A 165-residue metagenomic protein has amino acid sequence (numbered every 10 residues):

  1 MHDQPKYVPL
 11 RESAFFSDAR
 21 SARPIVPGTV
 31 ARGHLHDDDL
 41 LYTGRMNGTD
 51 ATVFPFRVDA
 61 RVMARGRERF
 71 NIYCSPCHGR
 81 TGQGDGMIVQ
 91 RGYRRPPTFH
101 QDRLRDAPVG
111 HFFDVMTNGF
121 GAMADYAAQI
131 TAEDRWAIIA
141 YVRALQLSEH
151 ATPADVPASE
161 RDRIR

Functional and structural regions predicted by a protein language model:
H2-R61, I130-Y141: Periplasmic c-type cytochrome electron-transfer domains
D3, G79, Q101: Phosphate-coordinating loops and pocket residues in cytosolic domains that bind phosphorylated ligands
P5, T81, F120, Q146-E149: A general structural signal marking secondary-structure boundaries and capping sites
Y7-L10, G86, G92: Active-site-proximal flexible loops/turns
L10, D39, S75, G121 (+1 more regions): A generic secondary-structure boundary signal that marks alpha-helix termini
D59-Q83, V89, P96, H111 (+2 more regions): Sequence/structural segment immediately N-terminal to covalent heme-attachment motifs in c-type and related
N71, I88, Y93-P96, Q101-V109 (+1 more regions): Flexible coil segments in periplasmic/lumen-exposed cytochrome c-class electron-transfer proteins
